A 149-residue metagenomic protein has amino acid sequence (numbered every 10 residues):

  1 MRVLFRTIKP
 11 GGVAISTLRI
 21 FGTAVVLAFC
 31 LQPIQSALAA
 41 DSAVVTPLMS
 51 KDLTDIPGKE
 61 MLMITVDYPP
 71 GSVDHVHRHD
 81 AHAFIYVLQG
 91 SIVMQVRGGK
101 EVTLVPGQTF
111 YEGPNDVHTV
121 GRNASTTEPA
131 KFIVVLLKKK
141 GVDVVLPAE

Functional and structural regions predicted by a protein language model:
R2-L62, Q95, F110-Y111, P129 (+1 more regions): A short, N-terminal "cap"/entry segment at the start of jelly-roll beta-barrel domains of the cupin/DSBH fold
L53-G58, Y68, G98-N115: Short acidic-glycine-tyrosine-enriched beta hairpin
G58-M63, H82, G99, N115 (+1 more regions): Extracytoplasmic
K59, G71-Y86: A short beta-loop-beta micro-motif enriched in histidine and acidic residues
S72, L88-S91, V96, P114 (+1 more regions): Sec/Tat-exported extracytoplasmic proteins
V76, M94-Q95, E112, H118-T126: Short beta-strand His + acidic residue motifs that chelate non-heme Fe in jelly-roll/DSBH and cupin folds
H79-G98, Q108: Glycine- and acidic-residue-biased ligand/ion/polar-headgroup-sensing regions
E101, D116-V142: Ligand-binding loop in jelly-roll beta-barrel domains
